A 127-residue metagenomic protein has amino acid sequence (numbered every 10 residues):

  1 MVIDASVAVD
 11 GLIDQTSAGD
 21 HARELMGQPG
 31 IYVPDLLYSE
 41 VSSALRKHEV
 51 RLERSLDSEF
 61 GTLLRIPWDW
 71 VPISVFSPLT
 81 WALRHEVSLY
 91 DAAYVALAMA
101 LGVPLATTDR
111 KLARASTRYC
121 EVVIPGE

Functional and structural regions predicted by a protein language model:
M1-V33, H48-L56, E127: Short, well-structured N-terminal submotif of metal-dependent ribonuclease cores
I3, V33, L89-A92, T107: Short beta-strand scaffold positions
V7-A8, L37, F76, Y94 (+1 more regions): Alpha-helix capping/helix-boundary segments
P34, V95-E127: Acidic, PIN/NYN-like endoribonuclease modules and their adjacent C-terminal/linker elements
S43-E49, A100: Short glycine/serine- and small hydrophobic-enriched flexible loop segments
D57-H85: Acidic catalytic patch
